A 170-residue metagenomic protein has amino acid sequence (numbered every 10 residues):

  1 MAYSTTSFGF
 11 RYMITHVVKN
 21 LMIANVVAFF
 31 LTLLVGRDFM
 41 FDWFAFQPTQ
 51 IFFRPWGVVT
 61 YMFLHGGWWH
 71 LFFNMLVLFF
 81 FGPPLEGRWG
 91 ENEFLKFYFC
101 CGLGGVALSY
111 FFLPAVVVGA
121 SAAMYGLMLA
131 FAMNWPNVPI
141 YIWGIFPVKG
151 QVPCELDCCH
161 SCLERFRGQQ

Functional and structural regions predicted by a protein language model:
M1-Q170: A detector for small-residue-rich transmembrane helices and their helix-helix packing motifs
